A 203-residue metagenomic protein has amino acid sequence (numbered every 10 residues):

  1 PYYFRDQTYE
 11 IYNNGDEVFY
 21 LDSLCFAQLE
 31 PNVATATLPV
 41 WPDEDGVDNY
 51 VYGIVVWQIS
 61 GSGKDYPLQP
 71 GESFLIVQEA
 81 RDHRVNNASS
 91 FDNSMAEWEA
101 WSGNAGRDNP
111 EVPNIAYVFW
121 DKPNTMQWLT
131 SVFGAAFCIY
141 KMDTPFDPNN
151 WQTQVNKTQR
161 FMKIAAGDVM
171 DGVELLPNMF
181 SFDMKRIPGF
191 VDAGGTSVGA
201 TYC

Functional and structural regions predicted by a protein language model:
Y2-T8: Short, solvent-exposed loop/turn segments enriched in Ser/Thr/Gly
Q7, L24, E72-F74: Residue-level detector of short, conserved catalytic/binding motifs and their immediate flanks
Y9-D16: Asparagine-centered strand-capping/turn motif at beta-strand->loop junctions
N14, L24, E79: Surface loops and adjacent helix of pleckstrin homology
V18-Q28, N87: Short, hydrophobic/aromatic beta-strand segments
Q28-E44: Short aromatic-acidic-glycine turn motif
D48-C203: Solvent-exposed beta-edge/loop recognition patches
